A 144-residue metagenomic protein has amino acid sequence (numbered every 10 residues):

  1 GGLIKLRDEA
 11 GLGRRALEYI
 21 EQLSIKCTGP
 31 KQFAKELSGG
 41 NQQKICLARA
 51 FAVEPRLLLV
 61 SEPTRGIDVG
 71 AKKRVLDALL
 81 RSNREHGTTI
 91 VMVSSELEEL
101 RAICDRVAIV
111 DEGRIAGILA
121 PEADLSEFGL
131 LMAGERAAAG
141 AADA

Functional and structural regions predicted by a protein language model:
G1-L37, L119-R136: Conserved P-loop NTPase catalytic core
L47: Hydrophobic anchor residue at the start of the ABC signature
A52-R56: A short, proline-enriched helix->beta-strand linker immediately N-terminal to the Walker B motif in ABC-type P-loop
K73-H86: Helical segment within the ABC ATPase nucleotide-binding domain
S94-S95: H-loop/switch region of ABC-family ATPase nucleotide-binding domains
L100-A102: A short, surface-exposed alpha-helical micro-motif characterized by mixed small hydrophobic and charged/polar residues
R106, I118: Short, glycine/charged-rich "phosphate-handling" switch motifs in NTP-dependent and phosphotransfer domains
